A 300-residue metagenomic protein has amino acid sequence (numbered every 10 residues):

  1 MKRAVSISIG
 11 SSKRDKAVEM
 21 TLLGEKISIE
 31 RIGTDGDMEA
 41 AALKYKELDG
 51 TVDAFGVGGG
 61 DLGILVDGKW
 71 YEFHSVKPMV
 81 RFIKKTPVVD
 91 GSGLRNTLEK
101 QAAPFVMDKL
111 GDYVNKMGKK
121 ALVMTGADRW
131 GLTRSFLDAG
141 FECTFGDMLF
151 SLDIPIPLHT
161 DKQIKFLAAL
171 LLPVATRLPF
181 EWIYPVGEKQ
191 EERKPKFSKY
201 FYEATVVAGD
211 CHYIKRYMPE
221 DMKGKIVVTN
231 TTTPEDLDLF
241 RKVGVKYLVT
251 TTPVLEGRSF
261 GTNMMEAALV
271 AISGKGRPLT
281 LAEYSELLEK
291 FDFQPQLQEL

Functional and structural regions predicted by a protein language model:
M1-N115, A139, V206-G209, K223-T231 (+2 more regions): Metallocofactor- and cofactor-centric catalytic cores in central/energy metabolism, strongly enriched
K13-K16, I64, G131-L132, D153 (+1 more regions): Short, charged/polar "capping" segments at the starts of alpha-helices and the immediately preceding loops
T34, M124-G126, V186-E191: Active-site glycine- and acidic-residue-rich loops that bind and position anionic ligands or nucleotide-like cofactors
E39-K46, Q190-E203, G209-M218, T232-R241: A short, acidic, amphipathic alpha-helical segment used as a generic capping/interface helix at domain edges
L94-Q101, F105-L158: Conserved beta-alpha
S151-V206, H212, M222: Active-site rim loops that border cofactor/substrate pockets in soluble metabolic enzymes
L152-T160, D236-V243, G257-M264: Short, charged, surface-exposed secondary-structure boundary motifs
M218, L279-A282: Flexible, glycine/charged-enriched surface loops at secondary-structure junctions
